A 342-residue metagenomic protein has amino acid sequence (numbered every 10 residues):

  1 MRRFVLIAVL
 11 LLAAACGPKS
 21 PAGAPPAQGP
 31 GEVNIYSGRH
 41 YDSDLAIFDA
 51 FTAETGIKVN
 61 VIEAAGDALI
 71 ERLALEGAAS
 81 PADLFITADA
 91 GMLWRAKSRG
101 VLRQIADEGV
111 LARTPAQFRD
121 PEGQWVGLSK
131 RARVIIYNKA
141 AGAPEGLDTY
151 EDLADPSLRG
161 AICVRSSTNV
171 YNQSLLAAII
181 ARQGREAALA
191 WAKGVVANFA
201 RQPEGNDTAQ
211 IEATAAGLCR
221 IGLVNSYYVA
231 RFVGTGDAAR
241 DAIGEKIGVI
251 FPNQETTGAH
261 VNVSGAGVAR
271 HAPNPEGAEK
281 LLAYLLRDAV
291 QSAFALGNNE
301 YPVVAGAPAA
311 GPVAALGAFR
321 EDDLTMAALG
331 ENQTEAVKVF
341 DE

Functional and structural regions predicted by a protein language model:
L12-A15: C-terminal motif of bacterial Sec signal peptides marking the signal peptidase cleavage site
G17-K19, A24-W94: Early extracytoplasmic/lumenal segment of secretory-pathway proteins
Y36-R39, P121-E122, Y137-K139, E145 (+3 more regions): Short beta-strand->loop
S80-F85, R103-I135, E151, A161-V164: A structural signal for short loop-to-beta-strand junctions that line the ligand-binding cleft of periplasmic/secreted
V134-A141, V261-N274, A293-L296: A bilobed periplasmic-binding-protein/Venus flytrap-type ligand-binding module shared by bacterial periplasmic
G160-T168, Y284-G306: Periplasmic-binding protein-like
S167, Y171, A178-P252: Ligand-binding pocket segment of bilobal, Venus flytrap-like solute-binding proteins
P308-E342: Extracellular/periplasmic bilobal clamshell ligand-binding domains
